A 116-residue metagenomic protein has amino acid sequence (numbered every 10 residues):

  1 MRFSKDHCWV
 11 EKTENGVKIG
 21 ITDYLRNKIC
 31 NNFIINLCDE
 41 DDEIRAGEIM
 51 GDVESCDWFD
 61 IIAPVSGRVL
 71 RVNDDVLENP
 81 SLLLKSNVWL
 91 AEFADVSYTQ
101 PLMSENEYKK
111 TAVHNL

Functional and structural regions predicted by a protein language model:
M1-A46, S86-Y98, M103-L116: Acidic, low-complexity mobile loops and tails
K5-H7, G47, D75-S81: Intrinsically disordered, low-complexity boundary segments flanking structured domains
I34, M50, N79: Extended interaction regions within the primary functional domain
I44, M50-G51, V69: Generic structural signal for buried aliphatic residues
S55-W89: Mid-chain, well-packed structural core segment of small domains
